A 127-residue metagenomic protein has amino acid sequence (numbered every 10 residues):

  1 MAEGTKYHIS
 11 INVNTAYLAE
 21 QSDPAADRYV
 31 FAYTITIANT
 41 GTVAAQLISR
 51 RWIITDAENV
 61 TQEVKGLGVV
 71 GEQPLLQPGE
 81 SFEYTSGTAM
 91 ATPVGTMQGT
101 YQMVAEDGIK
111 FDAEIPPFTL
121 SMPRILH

Functional and structural regions predicted by a protein language model:
M1-R28: Low-complexity, acidic Ser/Thr/Pro/Gly-rich terminal tails and inter-domain linkers that flank the onset of structured
E3, T36, R51-I53, T100-Q102: Residue-level detector of beta-strand face positions
T5, A25-Y29, A44-Q46, L75-E80 (+2 more regions): A generic structural micro-feature
Y29-T34, Q98: Short, solvent-exposed loop/turn segments enriched in Ser/Thr/Gly
I37-G41: Asparagine-centered strand-capping/turn motif at beta-strand->loop junctions
V43-Q62, M103: Short acidic, flexible loop segments centered on an aromatic residue
E63-V94: Intrinsically disordered, low-complexity Pro/Gly/Ser/Thr-rich segments with frequent PxxP/GP/PP motifs and embedded
A89-H127: Terminal connector regions
